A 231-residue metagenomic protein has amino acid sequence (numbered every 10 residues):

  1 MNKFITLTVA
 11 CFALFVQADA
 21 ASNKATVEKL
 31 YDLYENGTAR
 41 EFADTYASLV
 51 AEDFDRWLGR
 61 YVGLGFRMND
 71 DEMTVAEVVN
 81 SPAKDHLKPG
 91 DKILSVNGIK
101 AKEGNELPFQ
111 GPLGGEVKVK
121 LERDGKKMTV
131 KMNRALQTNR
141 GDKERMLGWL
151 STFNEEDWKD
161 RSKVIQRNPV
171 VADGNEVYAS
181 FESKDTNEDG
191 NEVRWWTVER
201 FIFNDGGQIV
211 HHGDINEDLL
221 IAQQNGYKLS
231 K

Functional and structural regions predicted by a protein language model:
N2-T8: Sec-dependent signal peptide recognition, specifically the positively charged N-region followed immediately by
A10-A18: Hydrophobic h-region of N-terminal signal peptides that target proteins for export in Gram-negative bacteria
A21-A76, P82, L107-Q110, N133 (+1 more regions): PDZ/PDZ-like peptide-tail recognition elements
A21-S22, L147-K231: A beta-strand edge to alpha-helix "cap/lid" segment located at domain peripheries
D70-D71, G114-E116, G174: Extracytoplasmic
A83-E103: Conserved PDZ fold ligand-binding element
L107-E144: PDZ-domain C-terminal substructure recognizer with occasional recognition of PDZ-binding tails
